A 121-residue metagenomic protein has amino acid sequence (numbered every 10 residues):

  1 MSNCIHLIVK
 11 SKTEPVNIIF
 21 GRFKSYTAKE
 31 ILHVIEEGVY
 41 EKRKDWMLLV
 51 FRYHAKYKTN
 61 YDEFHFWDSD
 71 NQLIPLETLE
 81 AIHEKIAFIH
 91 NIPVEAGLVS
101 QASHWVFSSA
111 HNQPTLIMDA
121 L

Functional and structural regions predicted by a protein language model:
M1-L121: Short catalytic/metal-binding and nucleic-acid-binding patches
